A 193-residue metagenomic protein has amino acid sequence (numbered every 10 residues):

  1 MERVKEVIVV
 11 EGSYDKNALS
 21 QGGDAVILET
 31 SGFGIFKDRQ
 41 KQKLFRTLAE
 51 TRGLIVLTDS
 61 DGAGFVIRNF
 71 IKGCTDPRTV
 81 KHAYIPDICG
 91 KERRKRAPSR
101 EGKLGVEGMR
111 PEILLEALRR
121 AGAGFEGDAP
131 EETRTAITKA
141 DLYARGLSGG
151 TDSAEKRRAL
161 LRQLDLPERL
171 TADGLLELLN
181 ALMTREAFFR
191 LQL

Functional and structural regions predicted by a protein language model:
E6-V7, S13-N17, Q21-T51: Acidic, glycine-rich catalytic loops of TOPRIM or P-loop NTPase phosphate-binding modules used across DNA replication
V10-E11, T58: Short beta-strand scaffold positions
Y14-D15, D61-A63, I88-G90: Conserved nucleotide-binding/hydrolysis micro-motifs of P-loop NTPases
G34-K37, L57-I67: Acidic, metal-coordinating catalytic cores used for nucleic-acid/nucleotide bond scission and strand-transfer chemistry
L44, G62-F65, N69-T75, E112 (+1 more regions): Phosphate- and other anionic-substrate recognition elements at nucleic-acid/protein interfaces
P77-D87: Short, acidic/small-residue loops that bind anionic groups at enzyme active sites
I85-E132, A136-K139: Activity-critical C-terminal alpha-helical subdomain
E116-R119, A123-L193: C-terminal, charge/polar-rich interaction regions
